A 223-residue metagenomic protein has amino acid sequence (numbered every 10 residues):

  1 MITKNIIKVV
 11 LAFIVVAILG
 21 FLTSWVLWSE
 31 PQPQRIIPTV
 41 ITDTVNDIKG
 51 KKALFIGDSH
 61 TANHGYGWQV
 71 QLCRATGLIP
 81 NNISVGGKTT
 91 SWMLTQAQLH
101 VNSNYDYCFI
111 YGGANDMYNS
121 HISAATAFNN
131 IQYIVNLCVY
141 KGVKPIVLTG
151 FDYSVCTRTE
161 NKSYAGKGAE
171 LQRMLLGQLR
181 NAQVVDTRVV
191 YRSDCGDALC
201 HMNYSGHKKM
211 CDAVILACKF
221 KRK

Functional and structural regions predicted by a protein language model:
M1-V16: N-terminal Sec-pathway targeting helices
S24-G86, S91, Q96-N104: Serine-esterase "nucleophile elbow" of acetyl-processing enzymes
K52-I56, I79-S84, D106-G112, K144-T149 (+1 more regions): Structural recognition of the beta-strand scaffold that forms the well-ordered cores of secreted hydrolase catalytic
S59-N63, V85-T90, A114-Y118, F151-V155 (+2 more regions): Solvent-exposed loop/turn segments at secondary-structure junctions within structured extracellular/periplasmic domains
G65-Q69, W92-F128, V147, F151-V155: Oxyanion-hole/transition-state-stabilizing segment in secreted/luminal serine hydrolases and related acyltransferases
P80, M93, G196-K223: Histidine-centered active-site loop/cap adjacent to the catalytic His in serine esterases/O-acetyl transfer systems
Y111-N115, V135-A169: Active-site segments of SGNH/GDSL-like serine hydrolases that catalyze O-acetyl group transfer/hydrolysis on lipids
Y153-V189, Y204: Substrate-gating cap/lid alpha-helix
